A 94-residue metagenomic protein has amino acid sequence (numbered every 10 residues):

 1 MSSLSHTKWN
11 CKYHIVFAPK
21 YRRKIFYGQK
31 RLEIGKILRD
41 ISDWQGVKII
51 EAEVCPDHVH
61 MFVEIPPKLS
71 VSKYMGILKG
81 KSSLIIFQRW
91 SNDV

Functional and structural regions predicted by a protein language model:
M1-V94: Basic nucleic-acid-binding interfaces
